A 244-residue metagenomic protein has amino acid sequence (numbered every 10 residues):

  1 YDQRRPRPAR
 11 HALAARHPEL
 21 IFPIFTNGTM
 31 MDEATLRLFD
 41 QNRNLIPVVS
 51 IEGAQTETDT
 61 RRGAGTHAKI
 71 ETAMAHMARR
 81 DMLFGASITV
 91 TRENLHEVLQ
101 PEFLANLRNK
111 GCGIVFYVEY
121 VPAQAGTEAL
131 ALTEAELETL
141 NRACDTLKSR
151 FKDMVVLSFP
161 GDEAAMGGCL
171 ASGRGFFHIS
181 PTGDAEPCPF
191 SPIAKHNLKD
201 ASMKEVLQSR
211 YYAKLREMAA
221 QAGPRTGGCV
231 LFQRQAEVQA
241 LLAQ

Functional and structural regions predicted by a protein language model:
D2-R4, T56-E57, N94-H96, A123-G126 (+2 more regions): Short catalytic/ligand-binding loop motif for oxyanion handling, primarily in non-cytosolic enzymes, centered on
Q3-V118: Radical SAM/AdoMet-radical enzyme domain recognition
A15, D40, A78, R108 (+5 more regions): Alpha-helix boundary recognition
T58-R61, L132, C169, K195-L198: Short clusters of hydrophobic/aromatic residues that line enzyme substrate/ligand-binding pockets
A64-H67, E134-E138, N197-A201, S209: Short, conserved loop/turn and helix-capping segments at secondary-structure boundaries that abut family-defining
E71, P101, E138-D145, K204: Generic alpha-helical structural signal
Y120-P187, F232-E237: A C-terminal junction/extension of Radical SAM enzymes
A185, F190-Q244: Flexible mid-to-C-terminal extensions adjoining Fe-S/redox cofactors in radical SAM and related proteins
